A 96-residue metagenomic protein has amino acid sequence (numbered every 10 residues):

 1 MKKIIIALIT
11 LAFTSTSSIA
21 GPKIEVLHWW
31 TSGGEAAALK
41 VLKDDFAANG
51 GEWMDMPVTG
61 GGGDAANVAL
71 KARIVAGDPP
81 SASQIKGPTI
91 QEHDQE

Functional and structural regions predicted by a protein language model:
I4-T14: Sec-dependent N-terminal signal peptides
I9, H28, K71: Generic anion/oxyanion-binding catalytic loop in active/binding sites
L11, T31, T89-I90: Residue-level marker for beta-strand->alpha-helix junctions and adjacent short loops that shape enzyme
T16-A20: Sec/Tat signal peptide C-region and signal peptidase I cleavage site
P22-G34: Short N-terminal segments immediately surrounding and downstream of signal-peptide cleavage
P22-I24, V41-E96: Extracytoplasmic "Venus flytrap"/periplasmic binding protein-like
A36-K40: Short, surface-exposed alpha-helical segments at coil->helix boundaries
